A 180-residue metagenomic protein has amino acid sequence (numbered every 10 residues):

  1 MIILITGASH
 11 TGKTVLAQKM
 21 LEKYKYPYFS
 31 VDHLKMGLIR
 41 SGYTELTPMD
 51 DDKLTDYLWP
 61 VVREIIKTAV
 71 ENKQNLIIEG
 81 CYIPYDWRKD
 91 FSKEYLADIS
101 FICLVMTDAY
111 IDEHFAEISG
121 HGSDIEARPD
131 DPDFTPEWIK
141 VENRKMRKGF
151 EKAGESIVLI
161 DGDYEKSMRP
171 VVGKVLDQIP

Functional and structural regions predicted by a protein language model:
I5: Hydrophobic anchor at the beta1->P-loop junction of P-loop NTPases
A8: P-loop (Walker A) phosphate-binding loop of NTP-binding proteins
G12: Conserved glycine(s) of the Walker
V15: Conserved Walker
Q18-V61: Conserved substrate/cofactor phosphate-moiety recognition/catalytic segment in nucleotide-dependent phosphotransferases
L54-D98, I102-M106: Glycine-rich phosphate-binding loop used to anchor ATP phosphates in small-molecule kinases, encompassing both
I99-N143: A glycine- and Lys/Arg-enriched "phosphate-lid" helix/loop adjacent to the NTP-binding pocket of small-molecule kinases
R144-P180: NTP-dependent small-molecule kinase module
